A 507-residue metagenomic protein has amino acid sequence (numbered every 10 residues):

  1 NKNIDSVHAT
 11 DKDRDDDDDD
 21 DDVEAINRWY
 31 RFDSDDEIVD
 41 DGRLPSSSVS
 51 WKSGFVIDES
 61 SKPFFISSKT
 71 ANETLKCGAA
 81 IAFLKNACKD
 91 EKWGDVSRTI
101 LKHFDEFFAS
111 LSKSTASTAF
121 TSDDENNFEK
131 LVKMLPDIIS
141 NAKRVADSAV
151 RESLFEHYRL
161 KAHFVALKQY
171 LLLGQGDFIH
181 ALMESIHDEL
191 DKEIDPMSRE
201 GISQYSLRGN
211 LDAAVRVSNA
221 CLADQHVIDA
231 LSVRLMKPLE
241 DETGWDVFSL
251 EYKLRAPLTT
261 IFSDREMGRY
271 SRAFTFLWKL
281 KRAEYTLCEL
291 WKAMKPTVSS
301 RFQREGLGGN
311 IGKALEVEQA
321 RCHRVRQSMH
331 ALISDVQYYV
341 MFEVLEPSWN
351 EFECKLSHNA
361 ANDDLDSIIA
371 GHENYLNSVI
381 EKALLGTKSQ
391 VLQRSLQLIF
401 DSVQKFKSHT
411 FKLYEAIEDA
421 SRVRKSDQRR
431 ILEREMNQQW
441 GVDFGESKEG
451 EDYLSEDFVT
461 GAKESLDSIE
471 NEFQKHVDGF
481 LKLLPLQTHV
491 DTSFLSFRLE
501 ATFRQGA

Functional and structural regions predicted by a protein language model:
N1-A507: Extended, charged interaction scaffolds in large complex subunits
